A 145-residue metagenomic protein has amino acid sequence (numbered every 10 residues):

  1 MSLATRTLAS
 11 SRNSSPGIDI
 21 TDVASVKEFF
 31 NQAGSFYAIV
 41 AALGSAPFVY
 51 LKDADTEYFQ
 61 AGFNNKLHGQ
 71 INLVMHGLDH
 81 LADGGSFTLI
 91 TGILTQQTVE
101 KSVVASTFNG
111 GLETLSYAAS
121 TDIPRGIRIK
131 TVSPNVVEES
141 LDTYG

Functional and structural regions predicted by a protein language model:
M1-T7: Canonical Rossmann dinucleotide-binding motif of NAD(H)/NADP(H)-dependent dehydrogenases/reductases, specifically
S11-A24: Rossmann-fold cofactor-recognition segment
D22-F36: Conserved amphipathic alpha-helix within the SDR
Y37-A41, Q60, G85-L89, I127-K130: Conserved catalytic-site loops of classical short-chain dehydrogenases/reductases
V40-V49: Conserved NAD(P)H cofactor-binding loop of Rossmann-fold oxidoreductase domains
Y50-L51, Y58-F63: Substrate-binding pocket helix/loop in short-chain dehydrogenase/reductase
G62-F63, I71-N72, S86-I123, S133-E139: Catalytic loop of short-chain dehydrogenase/reductase
